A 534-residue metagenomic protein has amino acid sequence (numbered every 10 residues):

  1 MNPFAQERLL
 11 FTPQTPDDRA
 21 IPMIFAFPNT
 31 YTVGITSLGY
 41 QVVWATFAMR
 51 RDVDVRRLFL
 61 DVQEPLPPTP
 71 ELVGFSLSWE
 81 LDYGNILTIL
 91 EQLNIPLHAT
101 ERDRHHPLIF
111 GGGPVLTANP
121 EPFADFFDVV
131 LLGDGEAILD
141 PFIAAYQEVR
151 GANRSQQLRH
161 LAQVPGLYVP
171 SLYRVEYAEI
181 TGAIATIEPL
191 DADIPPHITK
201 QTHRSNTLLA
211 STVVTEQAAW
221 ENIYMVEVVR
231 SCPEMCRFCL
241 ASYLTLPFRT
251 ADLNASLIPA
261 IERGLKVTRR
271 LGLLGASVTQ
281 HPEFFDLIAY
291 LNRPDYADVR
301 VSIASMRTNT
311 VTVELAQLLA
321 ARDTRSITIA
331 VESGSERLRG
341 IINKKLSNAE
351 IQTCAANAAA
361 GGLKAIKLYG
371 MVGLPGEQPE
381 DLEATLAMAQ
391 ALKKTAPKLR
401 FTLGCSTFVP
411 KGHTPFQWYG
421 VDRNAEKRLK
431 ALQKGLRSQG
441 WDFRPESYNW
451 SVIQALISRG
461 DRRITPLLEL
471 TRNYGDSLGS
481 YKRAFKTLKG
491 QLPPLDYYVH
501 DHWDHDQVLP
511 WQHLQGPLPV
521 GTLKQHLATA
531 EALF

Functional and structural regions predicted by a protein language model:
M1-I24, T32, P170, E176-M225: N-terminal [4Fe-4S]-dependent radical SAM core
M1-P13, R19, M23-F25, S438-F534: Radical SAM enzyme core and accessory elements
F25-T32, L81, L257-K367, V372-T402 (+1 more regions): Conserved SAM/AdoMet-binding glycine-rich loop
S37, A218-D252: Canonical Radical SAM [4Fe-4S] cluster-binding loop centered on the CxxxCxxC motif and its immediate flanking residues
Y40-V42, L90, D125-F127, Y146-Q147 (+9 more regions): Short secondary-structure boundary/capping segments
D52-V62: A short beta-strand-loop structural module common to alpha/beta enzyme folds
L60-I187, P415-D461, L468-G475, G479: Glycine-rich beta-alpha loop elements in corrinoid/cobalamin-binding modules across cobalamin-dependent enzymes
R174-E176, E234, P282, E314-L315 (+6 more regions): Flexible glycine/acidic-rich beta-alpha junction loops that bind and position SAM and/or redox cofactors in anaerobic
